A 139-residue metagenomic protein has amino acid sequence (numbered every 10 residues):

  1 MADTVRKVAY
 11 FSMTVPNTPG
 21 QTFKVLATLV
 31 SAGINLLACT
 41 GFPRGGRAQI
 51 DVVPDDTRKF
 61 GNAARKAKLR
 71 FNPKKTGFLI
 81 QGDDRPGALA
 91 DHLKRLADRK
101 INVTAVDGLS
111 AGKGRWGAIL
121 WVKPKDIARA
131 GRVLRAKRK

Functional and structural regions predicted by a protein language model:
M1-K139: A conserved regulatory-domain signal marking ACT and ACT-like small-molecule sensing domains and adjacent regulatory
